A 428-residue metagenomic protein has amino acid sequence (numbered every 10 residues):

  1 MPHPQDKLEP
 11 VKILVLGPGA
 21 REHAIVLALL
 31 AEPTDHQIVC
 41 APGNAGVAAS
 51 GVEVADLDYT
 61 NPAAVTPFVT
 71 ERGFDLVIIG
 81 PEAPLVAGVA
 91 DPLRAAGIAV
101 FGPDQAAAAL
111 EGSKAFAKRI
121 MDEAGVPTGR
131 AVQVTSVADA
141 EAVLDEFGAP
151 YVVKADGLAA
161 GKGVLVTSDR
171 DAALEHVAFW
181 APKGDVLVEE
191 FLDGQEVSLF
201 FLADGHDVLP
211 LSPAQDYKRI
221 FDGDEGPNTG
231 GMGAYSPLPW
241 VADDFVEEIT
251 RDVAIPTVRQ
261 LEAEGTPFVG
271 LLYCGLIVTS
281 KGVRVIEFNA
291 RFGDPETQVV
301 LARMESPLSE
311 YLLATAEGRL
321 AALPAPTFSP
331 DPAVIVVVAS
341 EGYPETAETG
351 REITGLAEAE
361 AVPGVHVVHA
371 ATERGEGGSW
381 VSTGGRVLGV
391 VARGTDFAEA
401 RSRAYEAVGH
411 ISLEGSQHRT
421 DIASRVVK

Functional and structural regions predicted by a protein language model:
P2-A106: ATP-binding N-terminal substructure of ATP-dependent carboxylate-amine bond-forming enzymes
V54-T60, V132-S136, L165-T167: Short acidic-hydrophobic, aromatic-tinged amphipathic segments that line or gate anion-handling sites
P103-G163: A conserved helix-loop-beta module that forms one wall/lid of the active-site cleft in ATP-utilizing catalytic domains
A140, A172-A173, E345-A347, T395-S402: Short, conserved charged micro-motifs
G163-T297: Internal nucleotide-binding/catalytic subdomain
T250-L272, N289-V362, G375: Active-site "cap" helix and flanking loop/linker of ATP-utilizing ligase/carboxylase catalytic domains
T372-G377, V381-K428: Generic C-terminus detector
